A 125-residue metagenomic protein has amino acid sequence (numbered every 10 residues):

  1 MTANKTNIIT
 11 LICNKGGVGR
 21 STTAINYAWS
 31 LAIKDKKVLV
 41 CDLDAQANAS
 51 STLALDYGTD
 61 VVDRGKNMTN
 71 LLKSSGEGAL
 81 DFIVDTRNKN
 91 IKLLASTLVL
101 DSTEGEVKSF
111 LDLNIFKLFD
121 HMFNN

Functional and structural regions predicted by a protein language model:
M1-N125: P-loop NTP-binding core
